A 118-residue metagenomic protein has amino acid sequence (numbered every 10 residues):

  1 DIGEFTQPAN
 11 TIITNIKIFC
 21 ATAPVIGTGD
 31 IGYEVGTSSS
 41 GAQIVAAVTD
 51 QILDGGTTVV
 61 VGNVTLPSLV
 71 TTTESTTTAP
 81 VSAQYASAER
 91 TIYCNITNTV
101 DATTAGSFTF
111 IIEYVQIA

Functional and structural regions predicted by a protein language model:
D1-A118: Surface-exposed, low-hydrophobicity beta-strand/loop segments enriched in small/polar/acidic residues
